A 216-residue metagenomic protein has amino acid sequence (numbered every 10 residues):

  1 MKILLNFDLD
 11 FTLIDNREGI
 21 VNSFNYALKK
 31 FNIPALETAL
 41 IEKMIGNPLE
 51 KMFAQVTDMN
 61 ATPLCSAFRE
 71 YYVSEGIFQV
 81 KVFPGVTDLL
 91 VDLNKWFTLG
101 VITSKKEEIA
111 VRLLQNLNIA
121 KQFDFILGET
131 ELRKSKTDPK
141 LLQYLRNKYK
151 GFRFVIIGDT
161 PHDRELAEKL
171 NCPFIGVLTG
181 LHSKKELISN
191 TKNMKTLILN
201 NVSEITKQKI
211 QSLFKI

Functional and structural regions predicted by a protein language model:
M1-K43, Q55, M59: Active-site neighborhood of HAD-like aspartate-dependent phosphohydrolases
K2-L4, K136-R164: Conserved Lys-Pro-Asp/Glu-containing loop-to-beta segment of HAD-superfamily phosphomonoesterases, centered on
A27-L28, N47-M59, L113, L145: Helix-loop "lid/cap" segments that line or gate small-molecule binding pockets
A54-T87: Metal-dependent phosphoesterase signature
S74-V101, E107-V111, K136-P139: Short, acidic loop-to-helix structural element flanking the phosphoryl-transfer center in phosphate-processing enzymes
K95-F97, K148-F152, L213: Glycine-rich phosphate-binding loop signature in dinucleotide/nucleotide-binding domains
A120-K136: A short, structured active-site edge motif that brings together acidic residues
I156-L197: Acidic, Mg2+-coordinating phosphoryl-transfer loop and its flanking beta/alpha structural elements, shared across
